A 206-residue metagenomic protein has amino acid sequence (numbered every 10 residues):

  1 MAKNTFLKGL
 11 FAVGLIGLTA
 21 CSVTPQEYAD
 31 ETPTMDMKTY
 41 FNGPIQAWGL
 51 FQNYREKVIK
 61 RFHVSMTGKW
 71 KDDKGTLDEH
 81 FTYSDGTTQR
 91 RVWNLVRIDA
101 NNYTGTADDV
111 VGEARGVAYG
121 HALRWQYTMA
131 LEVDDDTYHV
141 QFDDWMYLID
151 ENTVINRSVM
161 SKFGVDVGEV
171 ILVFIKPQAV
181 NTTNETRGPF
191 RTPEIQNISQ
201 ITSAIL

Functional and structural regions predicted by a protein language model:
M1-L10: Bacterial N-terminal signal peptides that target proteins for export
G17-A20: C-terminal motif of bacterial Sec signal peptides marking the signal peptidase cleavage site
S22-P25: Bacterial signal peptide processing site
A29-P44: N-terminal helix-cap/turn-to-beta initiation motif at the start of protein domains
F41-L50, N156: A short, Trp-centered hydrophobic/proline-enriched beta-strand micro-motif
W48, Q52-V133: Central antiparallel beta-sheet cores of small beta-barrel/beta-sandwich binding domains
V58-V64, T137-F142, D166-G168: Amphipathic hydrophobic-ligand
D143-D144, L148-L206: Glycine-rich, aromatic-bearing surface loops/beta-hairpins
